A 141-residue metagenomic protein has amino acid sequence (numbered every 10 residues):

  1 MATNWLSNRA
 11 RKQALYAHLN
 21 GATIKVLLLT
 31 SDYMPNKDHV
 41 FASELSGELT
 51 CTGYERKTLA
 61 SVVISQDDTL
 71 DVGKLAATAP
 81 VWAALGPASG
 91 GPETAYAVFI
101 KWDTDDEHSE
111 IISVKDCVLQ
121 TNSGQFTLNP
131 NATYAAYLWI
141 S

Functional and structural regions predicted by a protein language model:
M1-T94, W102-S141: Small cysteine-rich, disulfide-bonded extracellular modules of the LU/uPAR three-finger superfamily and closely related
